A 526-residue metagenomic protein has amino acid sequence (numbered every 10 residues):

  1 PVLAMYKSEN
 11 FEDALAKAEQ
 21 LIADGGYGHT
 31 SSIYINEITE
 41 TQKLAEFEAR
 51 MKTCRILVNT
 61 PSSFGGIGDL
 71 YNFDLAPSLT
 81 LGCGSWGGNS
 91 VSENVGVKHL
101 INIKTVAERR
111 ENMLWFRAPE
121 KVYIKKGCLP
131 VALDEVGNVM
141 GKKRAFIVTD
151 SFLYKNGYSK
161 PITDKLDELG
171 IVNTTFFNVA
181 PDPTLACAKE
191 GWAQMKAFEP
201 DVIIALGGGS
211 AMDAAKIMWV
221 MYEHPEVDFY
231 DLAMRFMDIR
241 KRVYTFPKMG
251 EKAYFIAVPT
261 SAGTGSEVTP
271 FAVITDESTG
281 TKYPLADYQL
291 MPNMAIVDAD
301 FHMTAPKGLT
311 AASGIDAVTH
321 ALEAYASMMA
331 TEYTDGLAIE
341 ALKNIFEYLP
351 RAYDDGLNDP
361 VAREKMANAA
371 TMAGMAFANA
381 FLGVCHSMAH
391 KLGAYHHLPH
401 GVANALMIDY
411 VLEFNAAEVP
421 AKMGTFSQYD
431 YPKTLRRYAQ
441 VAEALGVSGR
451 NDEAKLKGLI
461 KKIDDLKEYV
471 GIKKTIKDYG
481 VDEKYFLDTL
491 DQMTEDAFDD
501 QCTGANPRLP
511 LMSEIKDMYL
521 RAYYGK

Functional and structural regions predicted by a protein language model:
P1-E9, T30-I33, M303, Y410-V411 (+2 more regions): Short, well-ordered beta-strand elements within core beta-sheets of diverse protein domains
P1-N112: Conserved C-terminal structural/oligomerization subdomain of aldehyde/semialdehyde dehydrogenase
M113-V202, I476-K477: ATP/NTP phosphate-donor binding region
A186-D300: Glycine/threonine-rich beta-strand-loop-alpha-helix active-site module that forms ligand/phosphate-binding
V268-A380: Carboxylate- and glycine-rich phosphate/diphosphate-binding segment that chelates Mg2+/Mn2+
V402-Y485, G525: Gly/Pro-rich interdomain helix-loop hinge
Y485-K526: Short, amphipathic C-terminal "tail helix"
